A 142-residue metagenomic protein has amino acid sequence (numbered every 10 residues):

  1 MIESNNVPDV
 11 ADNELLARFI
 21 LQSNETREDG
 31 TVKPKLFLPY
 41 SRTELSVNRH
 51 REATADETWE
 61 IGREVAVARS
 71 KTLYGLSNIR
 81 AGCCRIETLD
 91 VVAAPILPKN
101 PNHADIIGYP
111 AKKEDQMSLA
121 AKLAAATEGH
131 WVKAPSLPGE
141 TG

Functional and structural regions predicted by a protein language model:
M1-L16, E25-G30, K35-G142: Conserved NAD+-utilizing ADP-ribose enzyme module
